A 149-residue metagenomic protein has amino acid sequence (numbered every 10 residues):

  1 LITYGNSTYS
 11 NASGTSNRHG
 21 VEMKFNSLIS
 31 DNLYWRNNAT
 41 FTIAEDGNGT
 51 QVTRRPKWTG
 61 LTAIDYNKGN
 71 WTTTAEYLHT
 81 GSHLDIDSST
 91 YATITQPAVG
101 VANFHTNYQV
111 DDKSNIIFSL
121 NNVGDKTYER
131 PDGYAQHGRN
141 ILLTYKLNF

Functional and structural regions predicted by a protein language model:
Y4, S10-D87, Q109-N115, S119 (+1 more regions): Gram-negative outer-membrane beta-barrel transporters
R18-G20, R55-L61, Y91, V99-N103 (+1 more regions): Transmembrane beta-barrel architecture of outer membranes
Y66, H137-F149: Outer-membrane beta-barrel "beta-signal"
D87-I94: Short, surface-exposed loop/helix-turn segments at secondary-structure junctions that function as lids/hinges flanking
P97-A98, P131: Short, electropositive alpha-helical surface patch
H105-N107, I117-S119, T144-K146: One-face residue pattern on beta-strands with alternating periodicity enriched for small/polar residues
I116, N122-I141: Predominantly the C-terminal beta-signal and adjacent terminal strand-loop region of outer-membrane beta-barrel
